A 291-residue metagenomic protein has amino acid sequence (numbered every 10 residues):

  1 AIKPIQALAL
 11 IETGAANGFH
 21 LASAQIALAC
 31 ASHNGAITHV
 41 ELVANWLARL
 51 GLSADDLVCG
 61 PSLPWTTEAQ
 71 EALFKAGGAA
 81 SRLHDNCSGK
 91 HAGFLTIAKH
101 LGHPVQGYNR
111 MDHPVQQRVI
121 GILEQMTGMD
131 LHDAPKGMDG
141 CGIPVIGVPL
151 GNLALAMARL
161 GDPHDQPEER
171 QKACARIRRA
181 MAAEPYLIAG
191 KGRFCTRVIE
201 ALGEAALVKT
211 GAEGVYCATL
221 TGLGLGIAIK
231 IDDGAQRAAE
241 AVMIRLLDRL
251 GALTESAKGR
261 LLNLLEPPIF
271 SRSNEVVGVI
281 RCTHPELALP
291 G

Functional and structural regions predicted by a protein language model:
A1-A16: Active-site SXXK
K3-A7, L153, G224: Residue-level preference for non-acidic, small/hydrophobic
I5, T38, N86, K90 (+7 more regions): Conserved active-site and cofactor/substrate-binding residues in soluble primary-metabolism enzymes
N17, G102-R110, D133, L160-Q171: Inter-helical turn/loop segments and adjacent helix faces that build the functional surface of alpha-helical bundle
H20-C30, L57-G60, P135-D139, E169-A183: Beta-strand segments within the central parallel beta-sheet cores of soluble alpha/beta enzyme folds
L21-D133: Active-site-adjacent helix/loop patches that line small-molecule binding or acyl-intermediate pockets
A134-L155, R159-E169: Internal, well-folded beta-alpha domain core
A158-G291: Structured C-terminal helix/loop/strand segments within mature extracytoplasmic catalytic/sensor domains
